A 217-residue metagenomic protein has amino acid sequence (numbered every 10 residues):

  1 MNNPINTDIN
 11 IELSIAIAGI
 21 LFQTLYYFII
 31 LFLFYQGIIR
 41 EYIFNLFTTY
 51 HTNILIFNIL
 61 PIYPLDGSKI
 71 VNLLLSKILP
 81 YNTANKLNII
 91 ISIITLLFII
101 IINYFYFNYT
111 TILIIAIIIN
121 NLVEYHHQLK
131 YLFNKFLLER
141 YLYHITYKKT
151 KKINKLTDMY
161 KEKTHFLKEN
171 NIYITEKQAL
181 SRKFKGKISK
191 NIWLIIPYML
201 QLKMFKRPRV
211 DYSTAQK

Functional and structural regions predicted by a protein language model:
M1-K217: Hydrophobic transmembrane alpha-helices and their immediate loop junctions in multi-pass integral membrane proteins
